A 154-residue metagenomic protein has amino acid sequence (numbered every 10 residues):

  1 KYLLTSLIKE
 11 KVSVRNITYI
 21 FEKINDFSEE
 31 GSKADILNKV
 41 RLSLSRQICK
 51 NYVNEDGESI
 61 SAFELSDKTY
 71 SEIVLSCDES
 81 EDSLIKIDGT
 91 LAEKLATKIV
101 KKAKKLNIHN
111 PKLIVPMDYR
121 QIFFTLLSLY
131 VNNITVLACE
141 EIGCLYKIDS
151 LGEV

Functional and structural regions predicted by a protein language model:
K1-N16, F27-V154: Divalent-cation
T18-E22: Loop-centered beta-sheet repeat module
